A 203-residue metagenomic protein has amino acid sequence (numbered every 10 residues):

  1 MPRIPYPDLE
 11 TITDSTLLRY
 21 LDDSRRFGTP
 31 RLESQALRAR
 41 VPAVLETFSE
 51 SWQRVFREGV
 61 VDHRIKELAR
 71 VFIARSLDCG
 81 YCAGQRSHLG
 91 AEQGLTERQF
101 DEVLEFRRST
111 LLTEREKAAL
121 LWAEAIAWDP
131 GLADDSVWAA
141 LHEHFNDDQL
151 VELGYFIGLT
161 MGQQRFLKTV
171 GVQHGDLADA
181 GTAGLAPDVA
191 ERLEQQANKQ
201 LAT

Functional and structural regions predicted by a protein language model:
M1-H63, A91, G184-T203: Mobile cap/lid helix-loop segments that border enzyme active or cofactor-binding sites and regulate substrate access
I12, L68-Q85, V151-K168, A186-P187 (+1 more regions): N-terminal hydrophobic signal/anchor transmembrane helix of membrane proteins
E33-L37, H63-D78, R108, H144 (+1 more regions): Alpha-helical scaffold segments that form or flank carboxylate-/histidine-based iron centers
R38, W52, L68-I73, V103 (+2 more regions): Short alpha-helical scaffolding segments that buttress acidic/His motifs in well-ordered protein cores
L45, A83-E102: Iron-sulfur (Fe-S) cluster-binding segments and ferredoxin-like electron-carrier domains, especially [2Fe-2S]
V103-E114: Acidic/His metal-coordination segments adjacent to aromatic residues that form catalytic metal sites in metalloenzymes
R115-F156: Acidic/histidine-rich alpha-helical segments that form the ligand environment of transition-metal centers
L132-D134, W138, E143-Q149, K168-D188: Long, compositionally biased
